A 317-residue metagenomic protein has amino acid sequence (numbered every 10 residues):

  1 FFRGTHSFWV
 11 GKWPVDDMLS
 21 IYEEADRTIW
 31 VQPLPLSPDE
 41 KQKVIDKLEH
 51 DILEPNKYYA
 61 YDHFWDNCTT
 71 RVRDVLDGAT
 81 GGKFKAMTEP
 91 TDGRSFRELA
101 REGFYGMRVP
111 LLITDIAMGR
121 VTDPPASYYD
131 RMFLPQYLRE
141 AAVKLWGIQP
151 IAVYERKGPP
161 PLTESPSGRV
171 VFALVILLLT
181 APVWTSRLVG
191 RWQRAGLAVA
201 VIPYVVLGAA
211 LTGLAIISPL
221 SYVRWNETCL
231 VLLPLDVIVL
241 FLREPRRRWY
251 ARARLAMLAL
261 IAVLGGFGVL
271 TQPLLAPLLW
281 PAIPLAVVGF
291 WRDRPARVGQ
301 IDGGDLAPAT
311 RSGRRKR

Functional and structural regions predicted by a protein language model:
F1-A60, T185-V189, G213-R224, T228-V231 (+1 more regions): Non-catalytic ligand/cofactor/substrate-binding and regulatory segments of enzyme domains
F1-P161: Soluble extramembrane regions of membrane proteins in the secretory/endomembrane system
A25, A60, A79, A86 (+16 more regions): A sequence-composition feature that detects small, non-aromatic residues
Y59-Y61, V72, V121-D130, L162-S165 (+7 more regions): A broad "ordered helical/assembly scaffold" signature
K83-M87, W192, E244: Membrane-interface elements of multi-pass transporters and channels
L145, Q149-S221, W225: Core alpha-helical transmembrane segments of integral membrane proteins
A296-R317: Short, intrinsically disordered terminal tails adjacent to the first/last structured region
